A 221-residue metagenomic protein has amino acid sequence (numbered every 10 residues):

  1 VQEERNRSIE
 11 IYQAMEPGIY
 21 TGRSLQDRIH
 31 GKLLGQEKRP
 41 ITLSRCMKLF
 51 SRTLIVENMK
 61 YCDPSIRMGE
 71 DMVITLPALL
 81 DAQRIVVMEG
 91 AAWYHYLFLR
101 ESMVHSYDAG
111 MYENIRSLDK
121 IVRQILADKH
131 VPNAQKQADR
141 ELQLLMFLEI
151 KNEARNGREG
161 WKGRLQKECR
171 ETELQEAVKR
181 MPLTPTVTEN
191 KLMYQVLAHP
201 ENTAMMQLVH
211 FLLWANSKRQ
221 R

Functional and structural regions predicted by a protein language model:
V1-G110: Donor-binding/catalytic cores of nucleotide-activated saccharide and glycerol-phosphate transferases/polymerases
R45, K60, A82, V87-M88 (+4 more regions): Gram-positive cell-envelope targeting signals
Y61-C62, N133, P185: Residue-level detector of short coil/turn "hinge" positions at structural boundaries
I74, L118, L142: Catalytic-loop motifs flanking and including active-site residues across diverse enzymes
A92-L99, H105-N133, L148, N152-A177: Catalytic core of nucleotide-sugar-dependent glycosyltransferases
K136: Aromatic-lined, polymer-binding surfaces characteristic of secreted/periplasmic polysaccharide-degrading enzymes
D139-K151: Amphipathic alpha-helical repeat scaffolds of TPR domains
R155-R221: Membrane-interface aromatic/basic loop that binds lipid-linked glycans or pyrophosphate carriers, typified by
